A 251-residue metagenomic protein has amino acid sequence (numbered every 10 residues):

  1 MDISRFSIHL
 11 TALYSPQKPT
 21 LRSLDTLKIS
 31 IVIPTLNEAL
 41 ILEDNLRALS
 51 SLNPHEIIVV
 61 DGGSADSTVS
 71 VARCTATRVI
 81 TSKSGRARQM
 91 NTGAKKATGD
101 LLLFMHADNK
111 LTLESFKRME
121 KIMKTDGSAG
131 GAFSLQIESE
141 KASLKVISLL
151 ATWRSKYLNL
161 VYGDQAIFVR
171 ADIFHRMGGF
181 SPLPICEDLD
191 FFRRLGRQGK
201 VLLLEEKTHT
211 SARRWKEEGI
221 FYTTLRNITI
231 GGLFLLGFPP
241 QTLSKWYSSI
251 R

Functional and structural regions predicted by a protein language model:
R5-L24, R193-R251: Hydrophobic helical membrane-anchoring modules
K28-S30, E56, D190: Cell-envelope/extracellular polymer assembly enzymes that use nucleotide-activated donors
N37-S51: Short, well-formed alpha-helical segments that are part of the catalytic scaffolds of diverse glycosyltransferases
L40-D44, D66-T75: Acidic helix N-cap motif at the loop->helix transition within catalytic regions of sugar-transfer enzymes
A48, D61-V69, N109: A conserved acidic beta->alpha catalytic loop
S67, A107-K121, R193: Acidic donor-binding/catalytic loop of UDP-sugar-dependent glycosyltransferases, especially processive GT2
L102: Short aromatic/hydrophobic "clamp" motif used to bind/position activated sugar donors
E114-A142: Conserved donor NDP-sugar-binding/catalytic core segment of glycosyltransferases
